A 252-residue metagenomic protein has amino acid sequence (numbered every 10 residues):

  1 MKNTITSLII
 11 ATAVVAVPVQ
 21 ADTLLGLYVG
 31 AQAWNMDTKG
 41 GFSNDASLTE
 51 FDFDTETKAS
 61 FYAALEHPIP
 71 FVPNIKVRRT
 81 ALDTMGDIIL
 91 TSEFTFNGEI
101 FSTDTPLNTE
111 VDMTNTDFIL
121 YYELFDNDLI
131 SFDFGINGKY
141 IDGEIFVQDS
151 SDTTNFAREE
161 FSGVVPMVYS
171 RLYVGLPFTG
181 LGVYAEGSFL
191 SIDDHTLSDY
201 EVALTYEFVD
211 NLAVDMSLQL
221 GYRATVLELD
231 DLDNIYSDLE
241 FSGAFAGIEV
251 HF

Functional and structural regions predicted by a protein language model:
M1-L25: Cleavable N-terminal export/targeting peptides
Q20-L25, P68-N74, F125-F132, L176-L181 (+1 more regions): Short loop/turn motifs that connect adjacent beta-strands in outer-membrane beta-barrel proteins
G30-M36, R78-L82, E123, N137-I141 (+3 more regions): Outer-membrane beta-barrel pore domains and translocons
A31, F61-H67, F118-Y122, I136-G138 (+4 more regions): Residues on the lipid-exposed face of transmembrane beta-strands in outer-membrane beta-barrel proteins
N35-K58, A81-T114, I141-G163, L190-D193 (+1 more regions): Extracellular/periplasm-exposed beta-strand and loop segments of Gram-negative cell-envelope proteins, dominated by
G40-F42, S47, V72, Y200-A203 (+1 more regions): Predominantly the C-terminal beta-signal and adjacent terminal strand-loop region of outer-membrane beta-barrel
D128, S162-V164, S188-Y200: Solvent-exposed loop/turn segments connecting transmembrane beta-strands in outer-membrane beta-barrel proteins
T153, F161-S188: Detector for outer-membrane/organellar transmembrane beta-barrel domains, recognizing the amphipathic beta-strand
